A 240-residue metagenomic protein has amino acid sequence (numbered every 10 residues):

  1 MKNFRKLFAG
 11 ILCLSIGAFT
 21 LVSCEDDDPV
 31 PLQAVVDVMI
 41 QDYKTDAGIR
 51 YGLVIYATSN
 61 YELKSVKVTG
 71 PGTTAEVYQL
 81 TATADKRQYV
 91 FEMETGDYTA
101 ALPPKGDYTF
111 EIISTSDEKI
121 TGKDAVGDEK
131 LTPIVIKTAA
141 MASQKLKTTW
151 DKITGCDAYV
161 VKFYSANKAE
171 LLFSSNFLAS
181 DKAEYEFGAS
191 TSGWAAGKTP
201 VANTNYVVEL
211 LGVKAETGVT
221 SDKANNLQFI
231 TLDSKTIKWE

Functional and structural regions predicted by a protein language model:
N3-F4, L14-T45: Bacterial Sec-dependent N-terminal signal peptides
P31-D37, K130-A139: Proline-enriched interdomain boundary motifs that mark the N-terminal boundary and often initiate the first structured
D42-V77: Post-signal-peptide N-terminal segment of Sec-exported extracytoplasmic proteins
L53-A57, L146-C156: Conserved aromatic anchor
T73-Y89, L171-E184: Solvent-exposed serine/threonine-rich low-complexity stretches and specific carbohydrate-binding patches
V90-P103, K182-T204: Signal that preferentially marks extracellular ectodomain short beta-strand elements of beta-sandwich modules
P103, I112-S114, G197-Q228: Beta-strand-rich modules
T121-I134, G218-E240: Short beta-strand elements
